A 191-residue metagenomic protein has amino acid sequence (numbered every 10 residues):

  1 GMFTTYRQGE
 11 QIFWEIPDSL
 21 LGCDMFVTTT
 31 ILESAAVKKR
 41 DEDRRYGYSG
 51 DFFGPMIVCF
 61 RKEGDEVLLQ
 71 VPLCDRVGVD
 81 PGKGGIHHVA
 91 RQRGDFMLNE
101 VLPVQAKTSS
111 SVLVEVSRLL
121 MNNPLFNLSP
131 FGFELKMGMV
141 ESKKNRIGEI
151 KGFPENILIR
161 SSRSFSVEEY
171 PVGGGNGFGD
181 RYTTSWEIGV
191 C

Functional and structural regions predicted by a protein language model:
G1-C191: Auxiliary tRNA-acceptor-end handling modules of aminoacyl-tRNA synthetases
